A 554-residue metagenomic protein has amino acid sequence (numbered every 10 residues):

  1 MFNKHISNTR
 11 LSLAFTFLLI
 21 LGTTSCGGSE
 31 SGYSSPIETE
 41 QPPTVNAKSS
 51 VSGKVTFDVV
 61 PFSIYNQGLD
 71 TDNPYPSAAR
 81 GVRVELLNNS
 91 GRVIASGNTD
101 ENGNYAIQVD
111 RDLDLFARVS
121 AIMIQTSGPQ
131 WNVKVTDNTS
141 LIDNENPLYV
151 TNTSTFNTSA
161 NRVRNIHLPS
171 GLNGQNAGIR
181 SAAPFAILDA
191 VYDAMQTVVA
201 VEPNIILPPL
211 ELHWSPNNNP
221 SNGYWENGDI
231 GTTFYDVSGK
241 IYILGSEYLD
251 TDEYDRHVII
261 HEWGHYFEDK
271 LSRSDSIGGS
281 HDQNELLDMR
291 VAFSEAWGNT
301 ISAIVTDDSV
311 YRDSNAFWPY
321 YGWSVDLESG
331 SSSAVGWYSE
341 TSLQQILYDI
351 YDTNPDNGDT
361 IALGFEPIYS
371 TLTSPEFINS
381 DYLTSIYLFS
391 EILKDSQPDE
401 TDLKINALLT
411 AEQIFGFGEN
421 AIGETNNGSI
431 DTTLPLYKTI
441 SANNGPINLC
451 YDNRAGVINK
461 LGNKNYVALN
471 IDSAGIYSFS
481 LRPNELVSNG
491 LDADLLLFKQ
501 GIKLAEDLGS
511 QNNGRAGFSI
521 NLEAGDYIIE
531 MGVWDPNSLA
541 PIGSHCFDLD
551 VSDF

Functional and structural regions predicted by a protein language model:
G22-G53: Bacterial Sec-dependent N-terminal signal peptides
V59-S90, A362, G490-L496: Short, ordered, surface-exposed loop/turn motifs in non-cytosolic proteins
N88-N104, D507: Short, acidic Ser/Thr/Gly-rich low-complexity loop/linker segments typical of extracellular and cell-surface proteins
P184-S238, I243: Auxiliary, metal-adjacent structural segments of Zn-dependent hydrolase domains
I243-I259: Short pre-active-site segment immediately N-terminal to the catalytic Zn-binding motif
H257-R273, E295-N299, A303: Active-site recognition of the HExxH zinc-binding catalytic motif
D275-N470, S480: Replace "(M1/M4/M9/M12/WLM)" with "(e.g., M1/M4/M8/M9/M12/M26/WLM)" and add "not limited to" to clarify scope
D431-T439, N465-N470, V487, D494-L504 (+1 more regions): C-terminal edge strands of extracellular/lumenal beta-sandwich accessory domains
